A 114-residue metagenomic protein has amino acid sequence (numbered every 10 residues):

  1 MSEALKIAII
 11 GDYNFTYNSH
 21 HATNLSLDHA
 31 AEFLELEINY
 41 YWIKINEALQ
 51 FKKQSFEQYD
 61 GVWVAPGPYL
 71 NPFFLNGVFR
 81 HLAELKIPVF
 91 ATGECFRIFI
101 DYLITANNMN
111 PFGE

Functional and structural regions predicted by a protein language model:
M1-E114: N-terminal beta1-alpha1 cap of cysteine-dependent amidohydrolase-like domains
